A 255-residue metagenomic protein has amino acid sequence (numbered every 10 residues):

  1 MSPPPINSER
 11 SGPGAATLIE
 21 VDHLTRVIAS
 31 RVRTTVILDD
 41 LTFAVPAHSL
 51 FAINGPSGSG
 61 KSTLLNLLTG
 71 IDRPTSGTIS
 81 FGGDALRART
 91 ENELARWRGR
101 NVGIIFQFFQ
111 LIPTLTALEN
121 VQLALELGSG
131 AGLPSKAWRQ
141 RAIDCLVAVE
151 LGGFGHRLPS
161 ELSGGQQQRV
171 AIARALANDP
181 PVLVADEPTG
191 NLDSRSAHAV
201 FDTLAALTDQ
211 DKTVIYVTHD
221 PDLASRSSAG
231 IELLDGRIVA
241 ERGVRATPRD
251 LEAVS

Functional and structural regions predicted by a protein language model:
V32, L86-G103, S135, D209: ABC ATPase NBD coupling module
N54-P56: The feature captures the beta-strand-to-loop junction immediately N-terminal to the Walker
G77-A85: Conserved ABC transporter NBD signature motif
L115-A124: Short coil-to-helix segment of the ABC ATPase nucleotide-binding domain corresponding to the Q-loop/switch region
L158-L162, Q166: Conserved ABC ATPase signature
A177-P181: A short, proline-enriched helix->beta-strand linker immediately N-terminal to the Walker B motif in ABC-type P-loop
L183-D186: Catalytic Walker B motif of ABC-type/P-loop ATPase nucleotide-binding domains
